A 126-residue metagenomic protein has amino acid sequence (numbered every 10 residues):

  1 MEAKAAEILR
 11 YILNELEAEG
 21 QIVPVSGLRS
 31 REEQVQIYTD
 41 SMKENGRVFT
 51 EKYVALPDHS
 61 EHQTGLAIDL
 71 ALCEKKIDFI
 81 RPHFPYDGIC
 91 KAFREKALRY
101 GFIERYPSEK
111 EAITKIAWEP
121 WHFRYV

Functional and structural regions predicted by a protein language model:
M1-V126: Cell-envelope/glycan interface and biosynthesis
